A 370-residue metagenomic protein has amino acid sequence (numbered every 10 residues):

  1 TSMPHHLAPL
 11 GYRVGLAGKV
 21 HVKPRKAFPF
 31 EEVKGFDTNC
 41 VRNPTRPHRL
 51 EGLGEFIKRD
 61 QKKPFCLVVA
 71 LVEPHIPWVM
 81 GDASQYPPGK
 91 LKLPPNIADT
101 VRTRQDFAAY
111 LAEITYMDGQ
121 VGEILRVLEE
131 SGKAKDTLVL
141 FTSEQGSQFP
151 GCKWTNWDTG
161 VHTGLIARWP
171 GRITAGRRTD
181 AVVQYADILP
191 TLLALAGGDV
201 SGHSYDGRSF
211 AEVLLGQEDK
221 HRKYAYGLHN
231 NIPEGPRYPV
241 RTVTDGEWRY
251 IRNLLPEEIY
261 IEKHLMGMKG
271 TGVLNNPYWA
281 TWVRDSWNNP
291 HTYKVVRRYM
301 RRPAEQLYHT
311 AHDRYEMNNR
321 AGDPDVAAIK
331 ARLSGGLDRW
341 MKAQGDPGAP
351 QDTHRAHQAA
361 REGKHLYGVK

Functional and structural regions predicted by a protein language model:
T1-Q306, R314-K342, D346-A349, R361-K370: Formylglycine-dependent sulfatase
T353-Q358: A glycine-rich phosphate-binding loop feature that marks nucleotide/adenosyl-phosphate handling sites
